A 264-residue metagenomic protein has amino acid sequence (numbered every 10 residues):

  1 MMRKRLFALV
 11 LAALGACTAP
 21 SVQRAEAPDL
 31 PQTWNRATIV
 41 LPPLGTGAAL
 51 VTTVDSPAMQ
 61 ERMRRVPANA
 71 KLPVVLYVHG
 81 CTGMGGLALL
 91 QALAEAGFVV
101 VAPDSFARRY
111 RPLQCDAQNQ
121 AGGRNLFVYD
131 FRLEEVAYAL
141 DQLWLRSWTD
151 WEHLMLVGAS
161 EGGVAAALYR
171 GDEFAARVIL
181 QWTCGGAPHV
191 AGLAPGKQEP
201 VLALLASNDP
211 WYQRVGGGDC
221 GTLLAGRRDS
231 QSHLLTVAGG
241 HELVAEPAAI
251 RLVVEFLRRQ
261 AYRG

Functional and structural regions predicted by a protein language model:
W34-T149: Serine-hydrolase catalytic machinery in alpha/beta-hydrolase-like enzymes
A139-G196: Primarily recognizes the serine-hydrolase "nucleophile elbow" in alpha/beta-hydrolase and SGNH/GDSL folds
G185, S207-R214, E242: Acidic catalytic loop of the alpha/beta-hydrolase fold
V190-G192, E199, W211-L224: Short alpha-helix in the alpha/beta-hydrolase fold that links the catalytic acid
K197, A203-L205: Short beta-strand/loop motif that positions the catalytic acidic residue of the alpha/beta-hydrolase fold
L224-L243: Catalytic histidine neighborhood in serine/cysteine hydrolases with alpha/beta-hydrolase-type architecture
E246-G264: Catalytic active-site module of serine/aspartate enzymes centered on a nucleophile-bearing elbow/loop
